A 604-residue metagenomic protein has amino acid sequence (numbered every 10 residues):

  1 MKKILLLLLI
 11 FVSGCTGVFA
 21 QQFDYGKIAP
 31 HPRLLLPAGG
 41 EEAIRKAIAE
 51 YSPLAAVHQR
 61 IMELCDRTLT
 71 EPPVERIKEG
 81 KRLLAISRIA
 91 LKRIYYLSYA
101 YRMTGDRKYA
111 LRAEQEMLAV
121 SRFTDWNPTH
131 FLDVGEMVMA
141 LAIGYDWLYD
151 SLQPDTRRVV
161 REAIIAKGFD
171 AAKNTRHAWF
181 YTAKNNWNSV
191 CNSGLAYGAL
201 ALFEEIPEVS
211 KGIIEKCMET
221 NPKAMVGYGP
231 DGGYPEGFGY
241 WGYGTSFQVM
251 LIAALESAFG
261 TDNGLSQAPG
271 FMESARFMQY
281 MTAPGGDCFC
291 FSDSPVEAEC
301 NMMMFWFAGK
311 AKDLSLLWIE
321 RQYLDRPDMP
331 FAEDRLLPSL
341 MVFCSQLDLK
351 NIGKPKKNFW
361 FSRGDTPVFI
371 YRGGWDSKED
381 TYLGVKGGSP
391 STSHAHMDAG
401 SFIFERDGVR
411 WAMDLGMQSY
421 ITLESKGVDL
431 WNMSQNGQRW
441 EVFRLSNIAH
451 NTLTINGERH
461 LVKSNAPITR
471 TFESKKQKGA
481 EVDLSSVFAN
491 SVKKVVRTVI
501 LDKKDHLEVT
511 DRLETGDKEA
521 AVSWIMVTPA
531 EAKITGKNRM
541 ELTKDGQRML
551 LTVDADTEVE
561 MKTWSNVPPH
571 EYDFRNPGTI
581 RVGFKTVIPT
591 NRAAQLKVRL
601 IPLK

Functional and structural regions predicted by a protein language model:
M1-I4, Q248: Positively charged n-region of N-terminal signal peptides that target proteins for export
I4-S13: Sec-dependent N-terminal signal peptides
C15-D24: Bacterial Sec-dependent signal peptides at the C-terminal "C-region" and cleavage site
A20-Q21, Q322-P330, T422-K604: CBM-like, beta-strand-rich accessory domains located in the C-terminal region of large, secreted polysaccharide-active
Y25, R33-A49, P53-D287, S294-P295 (+1 more regions): Aromatic-lined, polymer-binding surfaces characteristic of secreted/periplasmic polysaccharide-degrading enzymes
G26-I28, P32, G373-N436, V442-N447: Terminal accessory carbohydrate-recognition/targeting modules of carbohydrate-active enzymes
E41-E42, K378, V409-W411, L461 (+1 more regions): Primarily extracytoplasmic ectodomains and periplasmic/lumenal surface modules that are beta-strand-rich
W179, L202, Y243-W411, F472-Q477 (+2 more regions): Carbohydrate-active enzyme catalytic cores, enriched for enzymes that act on polyanionic acidic polysaccharides
